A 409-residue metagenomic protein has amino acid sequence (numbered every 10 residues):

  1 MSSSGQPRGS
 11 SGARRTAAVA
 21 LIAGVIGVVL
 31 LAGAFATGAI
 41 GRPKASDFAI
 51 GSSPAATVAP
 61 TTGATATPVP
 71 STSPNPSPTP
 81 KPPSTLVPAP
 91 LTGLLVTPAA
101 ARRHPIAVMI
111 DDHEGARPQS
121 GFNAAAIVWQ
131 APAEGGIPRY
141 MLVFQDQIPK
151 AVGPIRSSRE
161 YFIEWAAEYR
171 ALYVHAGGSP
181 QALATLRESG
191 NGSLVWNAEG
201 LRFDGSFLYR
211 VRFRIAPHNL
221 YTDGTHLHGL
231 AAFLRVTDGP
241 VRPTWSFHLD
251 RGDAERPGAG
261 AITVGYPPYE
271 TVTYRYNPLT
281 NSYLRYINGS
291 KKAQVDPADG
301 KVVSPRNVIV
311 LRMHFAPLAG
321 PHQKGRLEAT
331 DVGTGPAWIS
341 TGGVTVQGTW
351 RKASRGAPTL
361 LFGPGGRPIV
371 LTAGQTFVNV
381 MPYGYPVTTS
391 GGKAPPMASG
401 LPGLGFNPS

Functional and structural regions predicted by a protein language model:
M1-S3, G9-S10, A45, G51-S52 (+2 more regions): Intrinsically disordered, low-complexity segments enriched in Ser/Pro/Gly/Ala and basic residues
S2-P7, R15-T16, F48-G51, G63 (+3 more regions): A surface/extracellular/periplasmic glyco- and lipid-processing/surface-interacting theme
S10-V25: N-terminal Sec-pathway targeting helices
I22-A34: Sec-dependent N-terminal signal peptides of Gram-positive bacterial secreted proteins and lipoproteins
L31-P54: C-terminal region of N-terminal signal peptides and the immediate post-cleavage residues of exported proteins
P54-T85: Extracellular mucin-like PTS domains
